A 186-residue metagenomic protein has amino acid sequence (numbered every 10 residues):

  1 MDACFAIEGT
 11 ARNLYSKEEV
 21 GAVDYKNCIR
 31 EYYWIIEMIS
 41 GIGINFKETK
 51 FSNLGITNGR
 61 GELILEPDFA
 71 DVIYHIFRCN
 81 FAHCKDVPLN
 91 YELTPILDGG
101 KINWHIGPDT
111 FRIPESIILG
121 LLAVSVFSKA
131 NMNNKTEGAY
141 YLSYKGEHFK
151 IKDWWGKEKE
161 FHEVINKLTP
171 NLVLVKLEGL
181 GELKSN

Functional and structural regions predicted by a protein language model:
M1-I42, H83, V87: Amphipathic alpha-helical interface elements
A3, I7, A70-Y74, P114-E115: Short runs of predominantly hydrophobic/aromatic residues within well-ordered alpha helices that form helix-helix
R12, S16, L54-E62, G100-P108: Charged, low-complexity surface segments at secondary-structure and domain boundaries
A22-D24, L63-D68, Y144-K145: Alpha-helical interaction segments
V23-I36, D71-H75, L119, H162: Generic detector of well-ordered alpha-helical segments enriched in charged/polar residues, highlighting helical
Y32-F77, C84-N90: Short, mixed-charge amphipathic alpha-helical segments
D68-A70, C84-N186: Polyanionic, low-complexity intrinsically disordered segments
